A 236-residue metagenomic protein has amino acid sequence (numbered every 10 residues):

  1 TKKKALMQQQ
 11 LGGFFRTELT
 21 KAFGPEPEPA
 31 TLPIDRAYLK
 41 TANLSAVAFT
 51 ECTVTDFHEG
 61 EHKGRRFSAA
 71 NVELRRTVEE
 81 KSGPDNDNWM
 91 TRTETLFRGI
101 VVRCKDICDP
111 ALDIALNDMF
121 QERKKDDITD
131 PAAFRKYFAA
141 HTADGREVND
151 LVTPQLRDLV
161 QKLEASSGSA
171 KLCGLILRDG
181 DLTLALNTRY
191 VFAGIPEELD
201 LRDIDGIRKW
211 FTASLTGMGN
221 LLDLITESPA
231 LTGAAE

Functional and structural regions predicted by a protein language model:
T1-A5: Alpha-helical transmembrane spans
Q9: GGW-centered surface loops in extracellular recognition modules
G12: Nuclease catalytic cores
T17, K21-F23, P29-R75, E80-P84 (+1 more regions): Charged, low-complexity intrinsically disordered regions
